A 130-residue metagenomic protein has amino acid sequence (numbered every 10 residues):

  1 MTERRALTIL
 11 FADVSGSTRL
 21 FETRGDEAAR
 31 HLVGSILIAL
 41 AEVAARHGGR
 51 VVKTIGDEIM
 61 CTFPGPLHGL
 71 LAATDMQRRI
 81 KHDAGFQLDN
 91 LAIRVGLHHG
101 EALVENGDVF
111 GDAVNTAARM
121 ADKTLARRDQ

Functional and structural regions predicted by a protein language model:
M1-L71, R79: Catalytic NTP-binding/metal-coordinating core of nucleotidyl cyclase/transferase enzymes
M60-Q130: Catalytic beta-strand-to-alpha-helix segment of the class III nucleotidyl cyclase homology domain
